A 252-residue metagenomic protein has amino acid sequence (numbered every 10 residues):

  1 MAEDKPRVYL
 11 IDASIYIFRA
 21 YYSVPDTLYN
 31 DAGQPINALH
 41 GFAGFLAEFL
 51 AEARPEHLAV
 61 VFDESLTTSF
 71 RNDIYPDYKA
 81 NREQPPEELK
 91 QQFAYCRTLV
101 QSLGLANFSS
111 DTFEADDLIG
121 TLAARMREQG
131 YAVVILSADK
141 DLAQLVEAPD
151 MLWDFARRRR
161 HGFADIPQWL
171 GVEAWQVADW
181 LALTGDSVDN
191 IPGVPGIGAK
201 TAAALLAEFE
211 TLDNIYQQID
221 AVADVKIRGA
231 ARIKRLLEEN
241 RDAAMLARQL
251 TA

Functional and structural regions predicted by a protein language model:
A2-K5, R54-A59, L105, E128 (+2 more regions): Non-catalytic nucleic-acid-binding/docking modules located in mid-to-C-terminal regions of nucleic-acid enzymes
A2-L136, K140-G162, A243-A252: Noncatalytic, basic helical substrate-engagement surface that gates or grips nucleic-acid strands
